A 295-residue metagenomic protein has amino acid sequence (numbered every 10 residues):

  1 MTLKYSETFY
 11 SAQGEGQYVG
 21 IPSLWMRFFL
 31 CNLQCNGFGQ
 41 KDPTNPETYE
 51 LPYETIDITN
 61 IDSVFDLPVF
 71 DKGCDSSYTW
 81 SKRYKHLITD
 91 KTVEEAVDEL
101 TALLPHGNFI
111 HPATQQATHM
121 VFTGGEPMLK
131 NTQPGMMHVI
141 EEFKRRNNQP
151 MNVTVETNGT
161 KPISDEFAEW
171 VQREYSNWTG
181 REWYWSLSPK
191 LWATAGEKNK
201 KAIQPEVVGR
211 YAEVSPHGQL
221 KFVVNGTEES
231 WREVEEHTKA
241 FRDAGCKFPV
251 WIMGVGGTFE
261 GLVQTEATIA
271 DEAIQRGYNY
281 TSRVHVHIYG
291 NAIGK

Functional and structural regions predicted by a protein language model:
M1-I56: N-terminal cysteine/histidine-rich coordination modules
L3, G37-R181: Conserved Radical SAM active-site core
Y10-Q13, V19, D75, L129 (+2 more regions): Generic, ordered loop/turn and secondary-structure boundary motif
A12-E15, F38, S81, T194 (+2 more regions): A broad, structure-centric signal for solvent-exposed, well-ordered loop/edge residues that line or flank functional
N108-H119, M128-K295: Conserved AdoMet/S-adenosylmethionine-binding subsite of the radical SAM
